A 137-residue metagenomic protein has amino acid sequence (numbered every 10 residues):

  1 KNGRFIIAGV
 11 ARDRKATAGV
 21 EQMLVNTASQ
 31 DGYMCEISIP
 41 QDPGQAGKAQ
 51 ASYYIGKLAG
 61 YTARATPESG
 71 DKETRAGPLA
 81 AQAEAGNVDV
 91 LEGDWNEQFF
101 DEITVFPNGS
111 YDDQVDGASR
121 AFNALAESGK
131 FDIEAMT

Functional and structural regions predicted by a protein language model:
K1-G109: Mg2+-dependent endonuclease catalytic cores in nucleic-acid-processing enzymes, primarily RNase H-like
A121-T137: Acidic two-metal-ion nuclease catalytic site recognized across multiple nuclease folds, prominently DnaQ/RNase D-T
